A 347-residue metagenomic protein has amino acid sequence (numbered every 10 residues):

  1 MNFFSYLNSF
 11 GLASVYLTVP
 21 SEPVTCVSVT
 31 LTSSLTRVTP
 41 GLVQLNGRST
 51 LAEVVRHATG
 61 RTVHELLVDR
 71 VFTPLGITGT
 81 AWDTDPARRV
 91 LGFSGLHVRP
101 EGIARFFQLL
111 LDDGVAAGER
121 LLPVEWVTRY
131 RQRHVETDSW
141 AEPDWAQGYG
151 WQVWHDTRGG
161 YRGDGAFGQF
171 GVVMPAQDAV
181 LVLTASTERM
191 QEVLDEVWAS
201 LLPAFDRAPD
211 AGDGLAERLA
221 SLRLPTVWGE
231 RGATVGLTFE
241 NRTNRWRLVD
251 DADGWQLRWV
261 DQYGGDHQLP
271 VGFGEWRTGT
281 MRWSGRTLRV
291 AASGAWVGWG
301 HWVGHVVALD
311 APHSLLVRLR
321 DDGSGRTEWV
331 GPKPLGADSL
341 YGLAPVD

Functional and structural regions predicted by a protein language model:
M1-P23, V27-I77, P100-D112: Active-site-adjacent helix/loop patches that line small-molecule binding or acyl-intermediate pockets
N2, G47-V54, G92-V115, Q169-S186 (+1 more regions): Active-site-proximal alpha-helical segments within enzyme catalytic domains
S33-R37, G47-S49, D85-G92, T157-G160: Flexible glycine/proline-enriched surface loops and loop-helix/loop-strand junctions
R37-V43, V90-H97, E142, R162-F170: Solvent-exposed loop and edge beta-strand segments that line ligand/cofactor-binding and catalytic clefts
L67-V68, F72-R131: Active-site-proximal binding-pocket segments
V124-L181: Active-site Gly/Thr loop motif
G165-P225: Structured C-terminal helix/loop/strand segments within mature extracytoplasmic catalytic/sensor domains
D210-D347: Peripheral terminal and inter-domain segments
